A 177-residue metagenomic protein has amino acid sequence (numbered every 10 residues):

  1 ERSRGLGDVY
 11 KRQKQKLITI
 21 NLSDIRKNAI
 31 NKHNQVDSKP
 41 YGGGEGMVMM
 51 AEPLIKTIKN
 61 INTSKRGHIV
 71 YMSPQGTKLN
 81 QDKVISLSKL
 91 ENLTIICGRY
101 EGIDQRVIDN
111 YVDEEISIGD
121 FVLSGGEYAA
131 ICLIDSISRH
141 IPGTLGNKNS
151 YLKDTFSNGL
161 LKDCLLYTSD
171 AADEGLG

Functional and structural regions predicted by a protein language model:
E1-Y10, Y167-G177: Single conserved hydrophobic/aromatic residue that forms the stacking wall/gate of nucleotide- or nucleobase-binding
R4-I61: N-terminal nucleotide/polyanion-binding subdomain common to many enzyme families
N21-S23, V70, L93-I95, E114-I116: Hydrophobic/aromatic beta-strand patches that form the interior of the parallel beta-sheet core in alpha/beta enzyme
I25, M72-Q75, C97-Y100, G119 (+1 more regions): Fold-independent oxyanion-binding glycine-rich loops and adjacent beta-strand/coil segments at enzyme active sites
V48-C97: S-adenosyl-L-methionine/SAH cofactor-binding core of RNA-modifying enzymes
Y100-I108: Short, glycine/polar-rich helix-capping loops at beta-to-alpha or helix-loop-helix junctions that flank or form
V107-N149, D154: Structured adenosyl-cofactor binding patch, chiefly the S-adenosyl-L-methionine
F156-S169: Long, charged alpha-helical interface segments
